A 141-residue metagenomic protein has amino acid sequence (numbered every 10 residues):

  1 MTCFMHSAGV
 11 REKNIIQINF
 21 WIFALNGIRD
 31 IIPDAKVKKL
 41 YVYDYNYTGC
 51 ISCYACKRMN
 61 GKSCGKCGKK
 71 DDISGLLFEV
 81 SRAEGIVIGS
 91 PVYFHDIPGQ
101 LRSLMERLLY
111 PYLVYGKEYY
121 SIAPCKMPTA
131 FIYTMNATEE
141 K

Functional and structural regions predicted by a protein language model:
M1-K117: N-terminal beta1-alpha1-beta2 submodule of the flavodoxin-like/Rossmannoid cofactor-binding fold
Y115-K141: Short, glycine-/small-residue-rich phosphate/pyrophosphate-handling segment
